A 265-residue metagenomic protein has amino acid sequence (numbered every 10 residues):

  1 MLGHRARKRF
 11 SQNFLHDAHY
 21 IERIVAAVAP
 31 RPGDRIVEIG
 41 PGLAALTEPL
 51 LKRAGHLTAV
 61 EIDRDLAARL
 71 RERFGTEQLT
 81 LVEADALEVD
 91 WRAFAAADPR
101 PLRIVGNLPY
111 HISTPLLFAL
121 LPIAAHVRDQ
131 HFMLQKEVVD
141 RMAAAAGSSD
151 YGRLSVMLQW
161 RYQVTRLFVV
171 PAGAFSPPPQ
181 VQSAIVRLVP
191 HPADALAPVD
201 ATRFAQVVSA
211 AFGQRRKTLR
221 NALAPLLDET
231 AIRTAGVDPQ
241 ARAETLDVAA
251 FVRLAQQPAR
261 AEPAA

Functional and structural regions predicted by a protein language model:
M1-A210, R233, R253-Q256, R260-A265: Catalytic cores of RNA-modifying enzymes
L70-R73, A222, L226: Alpha-helical interaction/dimerization surfaces of two-component signaling modules
R215: Primarily a LysM-type cell-wall glycan-binding module
D228-R260: RNA substrate-recognition surfaces in RNA-acting enzymes
